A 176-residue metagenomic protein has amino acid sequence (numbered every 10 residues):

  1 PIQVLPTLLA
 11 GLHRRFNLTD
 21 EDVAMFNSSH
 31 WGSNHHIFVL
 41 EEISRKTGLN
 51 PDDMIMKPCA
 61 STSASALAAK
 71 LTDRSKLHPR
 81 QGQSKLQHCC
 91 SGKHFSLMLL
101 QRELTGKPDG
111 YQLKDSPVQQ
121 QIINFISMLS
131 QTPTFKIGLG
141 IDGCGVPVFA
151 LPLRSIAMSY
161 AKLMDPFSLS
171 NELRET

Functional and structural regions predicted by a protein language model:
P1, C89-K93, V148-R154: Aromatic- and histidine-enriched alpha-helix N-cap/loop-to-helix transition segments that scaffold the rims
P1-H13, H35: Active-site SXXK
P1-P6, L97, S155-M158: Short amphipathic alpha-helical face segments that pack within enzyme cores and frequently flank/anchor catalytic
L8-L9, E42, D165: Short, intrinsically disordered, mixed-charge
L18-K136, S159-K162: Active-site-adjacent helix/loop patches that line small-molecule binding or acyl-intermediate pockets
P133-I137, F167-E172: Short, structured loop/turn "capping" segments at alpha-beta junctions
G140-G143: Active-site-adjacent structural elements in folded domains
P147-P166, E172, T176: Active-site-proximal alpha-helical segments within enzyme catalytic domains
